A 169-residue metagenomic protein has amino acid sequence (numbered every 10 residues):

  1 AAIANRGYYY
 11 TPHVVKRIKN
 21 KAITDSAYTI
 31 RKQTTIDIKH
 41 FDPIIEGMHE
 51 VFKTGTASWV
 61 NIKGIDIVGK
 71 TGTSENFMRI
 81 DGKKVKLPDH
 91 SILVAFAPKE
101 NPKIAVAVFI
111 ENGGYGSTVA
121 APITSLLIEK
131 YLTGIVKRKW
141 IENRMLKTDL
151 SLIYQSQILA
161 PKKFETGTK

Functional and structural regions predicted by a protein language model:
A1-K32, K39, M48-V136: Active-site beta-strand/loop architecture of penicillin-binding DD-peptidases
A22-T29, I123-K169: Short, gly/Ser/Thr-rich active-site loops of penicillin-recognizing serine hydrolases
